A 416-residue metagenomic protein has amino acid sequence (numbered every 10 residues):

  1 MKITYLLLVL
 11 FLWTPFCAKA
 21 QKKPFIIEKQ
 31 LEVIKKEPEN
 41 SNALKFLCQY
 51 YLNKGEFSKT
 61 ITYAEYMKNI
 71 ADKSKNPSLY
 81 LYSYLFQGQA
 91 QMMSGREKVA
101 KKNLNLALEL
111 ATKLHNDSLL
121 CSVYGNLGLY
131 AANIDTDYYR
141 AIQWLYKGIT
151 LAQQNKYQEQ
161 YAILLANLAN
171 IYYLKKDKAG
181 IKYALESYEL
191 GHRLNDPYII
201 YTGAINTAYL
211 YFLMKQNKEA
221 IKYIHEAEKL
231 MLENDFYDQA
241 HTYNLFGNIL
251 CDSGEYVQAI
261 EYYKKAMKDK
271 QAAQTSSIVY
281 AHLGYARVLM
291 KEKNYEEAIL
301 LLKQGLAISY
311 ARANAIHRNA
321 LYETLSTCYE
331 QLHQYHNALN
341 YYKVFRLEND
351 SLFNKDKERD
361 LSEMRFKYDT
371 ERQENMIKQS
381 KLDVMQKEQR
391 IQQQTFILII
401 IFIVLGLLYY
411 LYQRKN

Functional and structural regions predicted by a protein language model:
T4-W13, F402: Sec-dependent N-terminal signal peptides
C17-E65, N69-L79: N-terminal leader/linker segments that initiate helical-solenoid repeat arrays
K22-E37, S41, S58, K178 (+4 more regions): Hydrophobic positions within repeat-based interaction scaffolds
E32, E65-D72, L106-H115, Y146-Q153 (+5 more regions): Amphipathic alpha-helical segments of tetratricopeptide repeats
K45-N53, Y82-M93, S118-N133, L145 (+6 more regions): Conserved alpha-helical positions within TPR/SEL1-like repeat arrays
K54, S74, Q87, S94 (+10 more regions): Structural motif corresponding to the intra-repeat A-B loop/turn of tetratricopeptide repeats
F57, P77, E97, D117 (+9 more regions): TPR-repeat structural position
